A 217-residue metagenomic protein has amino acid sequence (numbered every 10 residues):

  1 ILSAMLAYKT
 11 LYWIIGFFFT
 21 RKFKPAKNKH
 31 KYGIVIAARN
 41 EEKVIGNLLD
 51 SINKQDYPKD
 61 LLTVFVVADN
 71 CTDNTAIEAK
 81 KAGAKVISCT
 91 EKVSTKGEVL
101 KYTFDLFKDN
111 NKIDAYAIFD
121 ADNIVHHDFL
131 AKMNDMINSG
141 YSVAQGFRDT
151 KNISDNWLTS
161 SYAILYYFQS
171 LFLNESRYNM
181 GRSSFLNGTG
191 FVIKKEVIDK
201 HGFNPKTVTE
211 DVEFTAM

Functional and structural regions predicted by a protein language model:
I1-N28, A79, N174: N-terminal membrane-anchoring/stem segments of glycan-assembly enzymes
H30-G33, T63, E213: Cell-envelope/extracellular polymer assembly enzymes that use nucleotide-activated donors
V44-G46, D73-K80, D128: Acidic helix N-cap motif at the loop->helix transition within catalytic regions of sugar-transfer enzymes
D50-L61: Short, acidic, metal-binding catalytic loop of nucleotide-sugar glycosyltransferases
A68-A76, E91-V93, I124: A conserved acidic beta->alpha catalytic loop
N74, D120-M136: Acidic donor-binding/catalytic loop of UDP-sugar-dependent glycosyltransferases, especially processive GT2
S88, T95-V99, T103, F107-D109 (+1 more regions): Long helical/loop segments within the catalytic core of UDP-sugar-dependent glycosyltransferases, especially the large
N110-I124: Short beta-strand-to-loop acidic/aromatic patch adjacent to the donor-nucleotide binding site
